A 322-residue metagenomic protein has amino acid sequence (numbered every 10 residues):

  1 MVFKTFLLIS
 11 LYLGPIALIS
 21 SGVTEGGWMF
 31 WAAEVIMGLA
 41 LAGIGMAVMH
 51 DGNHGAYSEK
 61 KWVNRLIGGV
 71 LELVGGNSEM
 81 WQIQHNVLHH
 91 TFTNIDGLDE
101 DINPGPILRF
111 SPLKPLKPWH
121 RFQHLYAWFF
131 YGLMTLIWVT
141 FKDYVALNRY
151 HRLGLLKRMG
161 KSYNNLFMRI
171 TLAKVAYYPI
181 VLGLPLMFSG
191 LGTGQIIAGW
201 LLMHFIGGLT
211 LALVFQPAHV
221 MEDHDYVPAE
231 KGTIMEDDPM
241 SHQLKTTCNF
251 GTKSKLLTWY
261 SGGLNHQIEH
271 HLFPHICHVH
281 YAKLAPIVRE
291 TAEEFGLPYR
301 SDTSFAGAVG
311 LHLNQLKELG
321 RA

Functional and structural regions predicted by a protein language model:
M1-G45, E72, H124-L136, K161-V214: Alpha-helical bilayer-embedded segments of polytopic membrane proteins, i.e., transmembrane/intramembrane helices
L7, N53-H54, L88, Y177 (+1 more regions): Hydrophobic side chains within alpha-helical segments
L13, E59-K60, G183, L213-P217 (+2 more regions): Hydrophobic alpha-helical membrane-insertion segments
V23, G52-Y57, K142, A146-R149 (+3 more regions): Membrane-interfacial segments
M37-S162, E230-G320: Membrane-embedded catalytic scaffold of the fatty acid hydroxylase/desaturase
G55-E59, P179, L209, H224 (+1 more regions): Hydrophobic positions within alpha-helical membrane elements
M203-Q216, V220-M221, R289-E294, P298: C-terminal, active-site-flanking charged/polar segments
F215-P239: C-terminal, non-catalytic macromolecule-binding modules
